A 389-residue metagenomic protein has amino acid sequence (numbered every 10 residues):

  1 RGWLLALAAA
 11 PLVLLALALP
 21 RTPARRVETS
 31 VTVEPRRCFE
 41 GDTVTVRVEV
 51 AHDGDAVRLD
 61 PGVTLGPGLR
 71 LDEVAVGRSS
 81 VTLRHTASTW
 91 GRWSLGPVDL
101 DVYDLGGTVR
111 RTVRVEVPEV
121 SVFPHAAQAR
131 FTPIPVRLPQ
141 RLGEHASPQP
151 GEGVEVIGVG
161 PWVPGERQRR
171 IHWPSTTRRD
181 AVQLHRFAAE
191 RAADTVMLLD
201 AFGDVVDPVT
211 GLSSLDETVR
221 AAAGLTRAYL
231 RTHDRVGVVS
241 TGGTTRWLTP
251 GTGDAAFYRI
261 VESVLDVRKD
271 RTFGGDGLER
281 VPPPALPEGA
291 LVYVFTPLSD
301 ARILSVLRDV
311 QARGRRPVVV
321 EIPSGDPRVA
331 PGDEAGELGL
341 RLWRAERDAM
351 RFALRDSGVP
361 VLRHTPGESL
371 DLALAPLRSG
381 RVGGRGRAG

Functional and structural regions predicted by a protein language model:
R1-R25, P282, L286-L291, L298-G389: Von Willebrand factor type A / integrin I
P11-D254, L291-F295, A301, D309: An amphipathic, basic-hydrophobic helix/alpha-beta surface used to engage anionic, phosphate-rich ligands or surfaces
G158, G275-P283: A short, well-structured juxtamembrane/interface segment
R170, V264, R268, G289-Y293 (+1 more regions): Short, basic, glycine/proline-bearing loop/turn elements
P174, R268-F273, F295-T296: Short, flexible loop segments at the rims of nucleotide/cofactor-binding pockets, characterized by
E217-R220, R259, S305, A349: Generic recognition of stable, solvent-exposed alpha-helical segments in well-folded globular domains
V239-T244, Y258-E262, D326-G332, A353: Short acidic (Asp/Glu) and glycine-rich catalytic loops that position anionic groups and cofactors
W247-D276: Short, charged loop segments at secondary-structure junctions
